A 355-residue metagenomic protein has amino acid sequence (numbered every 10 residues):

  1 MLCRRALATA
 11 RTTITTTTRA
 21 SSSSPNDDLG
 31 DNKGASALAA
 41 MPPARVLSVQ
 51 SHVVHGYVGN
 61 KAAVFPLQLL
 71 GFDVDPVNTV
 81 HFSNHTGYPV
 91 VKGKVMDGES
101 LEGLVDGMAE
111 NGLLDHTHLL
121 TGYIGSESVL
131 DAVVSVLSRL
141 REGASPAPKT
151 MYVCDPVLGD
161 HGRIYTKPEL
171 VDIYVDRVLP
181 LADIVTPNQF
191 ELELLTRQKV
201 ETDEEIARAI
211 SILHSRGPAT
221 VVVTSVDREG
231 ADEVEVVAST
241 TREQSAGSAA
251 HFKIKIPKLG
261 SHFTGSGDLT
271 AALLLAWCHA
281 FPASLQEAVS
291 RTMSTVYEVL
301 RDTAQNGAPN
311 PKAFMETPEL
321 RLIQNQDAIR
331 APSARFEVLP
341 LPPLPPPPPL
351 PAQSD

Functional and structural regions predicted by a protein language model:
L2-I14, T18-M96, I329, R335-D355: Glycine-rich phosphate/adenosyl-contacting loop at the front of the ribokinase-like
K92-A109: Glycine-rich, highly charged phosphate/nucleotide-binding loops
D115-S126: Short acidic, glycine-rich surface-loop motifs adjacent to enzyme active sites
S128-R139, D232-V236: Short Gly/Thr/Asp-enriched flexible loops that form oxyanion-binding sites at enzyme active sites
L140-Y152, R216-A219: A short helix->loop->beta-strand "cap" motif at the edges of active sites that frequently abuts
I164-H251, L259, C278-Q286, S294: Conserved phosphate/ATP/ADP-binding segment of small-molecule kinases
I256-L274: Short glycine/threonine-rich catalytic loop with a Thr-x-Gly-x-Asp
Q286-D355: Charged C-terminal helix
